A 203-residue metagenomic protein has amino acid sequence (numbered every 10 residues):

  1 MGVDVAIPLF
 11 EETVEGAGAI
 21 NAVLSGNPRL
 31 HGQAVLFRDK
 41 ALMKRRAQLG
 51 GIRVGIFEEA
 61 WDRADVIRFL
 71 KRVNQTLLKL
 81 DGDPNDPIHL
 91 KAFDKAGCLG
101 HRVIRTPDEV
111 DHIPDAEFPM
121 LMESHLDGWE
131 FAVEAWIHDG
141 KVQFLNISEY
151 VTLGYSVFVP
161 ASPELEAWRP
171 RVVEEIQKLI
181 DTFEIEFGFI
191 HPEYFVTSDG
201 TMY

Functional and structural regions predicted by a protein language model:
M1-R72: Conserved N-proximal alpha/beta basic substrate-recognition cap immediately N-terminal to, or forming the N-lobe
V3, N85-D86, V142: Local beta-strand N-terminus motif with an aromatic residue
G16-A19, L99-H101, E134: Short glycine-/acidic-enriched loop or helix-start segments at secondary-structure transitions that form or flank
R38-A41, K95-L99, W129: Conserved A3 ("GATE") glycine/threonine-rich loop of ANL adenylate-forming enzymes
R53-G55, T76-L90, L99-W129, I147 (+2 more regions): Conserved ATP-binding module of the ATP-grasp superfamily
S124-I185, F189, V196-T197: ATP-dependent carboxylate/phosphate-activation module, predominantly the ATP-grasp catalytic core and closely related
S198-Y203: Active-site loop ensemble at the mouth of alpha/beta enzyme cores that anchors a bound cofactor
